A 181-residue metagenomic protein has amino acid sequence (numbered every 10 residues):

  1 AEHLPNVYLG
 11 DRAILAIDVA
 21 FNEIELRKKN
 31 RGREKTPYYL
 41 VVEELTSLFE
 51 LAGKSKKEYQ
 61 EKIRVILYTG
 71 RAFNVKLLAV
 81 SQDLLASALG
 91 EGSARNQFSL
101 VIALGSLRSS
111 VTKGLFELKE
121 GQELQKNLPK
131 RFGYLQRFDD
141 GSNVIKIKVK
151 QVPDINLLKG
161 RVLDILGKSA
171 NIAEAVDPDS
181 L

Functional and structural regions predicted by a protein language model:
A1-Y39, T46-L107, L124-Q125: P-loop NTPase catalytic phosphate-binding loop
E44-T46, Q151: Short, flexible loop/turn elements at secondary-structure junctions
A79-V176: Conserved ATP-driven motor cores of ASCE-family P-loop NTPases powering translocation/secretion/packaging/pilus
